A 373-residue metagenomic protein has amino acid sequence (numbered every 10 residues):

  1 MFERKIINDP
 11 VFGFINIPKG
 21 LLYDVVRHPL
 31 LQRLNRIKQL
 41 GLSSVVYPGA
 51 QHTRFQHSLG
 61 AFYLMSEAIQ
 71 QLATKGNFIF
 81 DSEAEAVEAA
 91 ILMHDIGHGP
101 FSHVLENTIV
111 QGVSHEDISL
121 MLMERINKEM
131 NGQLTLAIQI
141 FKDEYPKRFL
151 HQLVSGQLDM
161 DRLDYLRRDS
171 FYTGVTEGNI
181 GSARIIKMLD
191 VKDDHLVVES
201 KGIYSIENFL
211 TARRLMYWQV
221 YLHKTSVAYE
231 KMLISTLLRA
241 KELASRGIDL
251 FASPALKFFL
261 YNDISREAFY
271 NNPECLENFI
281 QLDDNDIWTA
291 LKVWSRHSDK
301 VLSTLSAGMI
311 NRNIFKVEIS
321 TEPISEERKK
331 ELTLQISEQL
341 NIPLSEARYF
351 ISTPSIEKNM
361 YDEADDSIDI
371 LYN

Functional and structural regions predicted by a protein language model:
M1-A86, P100-E106, V110-N373: Histidine-centered, transition-metal-coordinating active-site segments
E85-M93: Short alpha-helix carrying the canonical HExxH Zn2+-binding catalytic motif
L92, I96-P100: Active-site His/Glu-centered metal-binding helix of metallohydrolases
